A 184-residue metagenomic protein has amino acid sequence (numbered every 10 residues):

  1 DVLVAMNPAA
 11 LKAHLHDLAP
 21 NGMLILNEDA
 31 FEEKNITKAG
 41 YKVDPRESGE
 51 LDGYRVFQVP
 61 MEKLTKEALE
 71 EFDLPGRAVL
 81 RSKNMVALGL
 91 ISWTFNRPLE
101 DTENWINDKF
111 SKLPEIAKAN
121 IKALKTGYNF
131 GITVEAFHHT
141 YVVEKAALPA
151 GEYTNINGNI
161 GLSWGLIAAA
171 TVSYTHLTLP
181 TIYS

Functional and structural regions predicted by a protein language model:
D1-V172: Active-site cofactor/cluster-binding pocket
H176-S184: Single conserved hydrophobic/aromatic residue that forms the stacking wall/gate of nucleotide- or nucleobase-binding
